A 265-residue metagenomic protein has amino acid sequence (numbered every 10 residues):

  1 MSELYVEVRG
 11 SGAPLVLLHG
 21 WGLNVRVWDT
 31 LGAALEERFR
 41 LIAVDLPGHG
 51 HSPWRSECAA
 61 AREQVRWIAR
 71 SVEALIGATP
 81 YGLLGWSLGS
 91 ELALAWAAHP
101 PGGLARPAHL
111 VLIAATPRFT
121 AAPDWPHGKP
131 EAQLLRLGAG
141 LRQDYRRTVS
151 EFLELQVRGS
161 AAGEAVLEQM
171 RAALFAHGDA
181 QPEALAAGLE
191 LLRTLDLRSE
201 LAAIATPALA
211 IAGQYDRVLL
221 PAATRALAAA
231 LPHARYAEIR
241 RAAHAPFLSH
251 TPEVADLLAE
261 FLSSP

Functional and structural regions predicted by a protein language model:
S2-A61: Conserved HGGG/HGGXW glycine-rich cap/lid loop of the alpha/beta-hydrolase fold
E63-P80: Conserved acidic catalytic loop of the alpha/beta-hydrolase fold
G85-G89, A93: Gly/Ala-rich beta-loop-alpha elbow adjacent to hydrolase catalytic centers
L104-L141: Flexible "cap/lid" loop of the alpha/beta hydrolase fold
R142-L195, S199-E200: Conserved alpha/beta-hydrolase catalytic His-Asp/Glu region
I204, A210-A212: Short beta-strand/loop motif that positions the catalytic acidic residue of the alpha/beta-hydrolase fold
Y215-L219: Acidic catalytic loop of the alpha/beta-hydrolase fold
A242-A255: Catalytic histidine-centered segment of alpha/beta-hydrolase-like enzymes
